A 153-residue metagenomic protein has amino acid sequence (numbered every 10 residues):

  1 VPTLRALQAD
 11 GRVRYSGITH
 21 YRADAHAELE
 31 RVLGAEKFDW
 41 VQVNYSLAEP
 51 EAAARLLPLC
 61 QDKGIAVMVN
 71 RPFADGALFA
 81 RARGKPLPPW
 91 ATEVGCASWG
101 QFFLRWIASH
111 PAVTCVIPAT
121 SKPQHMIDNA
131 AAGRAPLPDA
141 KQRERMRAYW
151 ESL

Functional and structural regions predicted by a protein language model:
V1-L153: Beta/alpha (TIM)-barrel catalytic core signal, keyed to glycine-rich beta->alpha loops juxtaposed to Asp/Glu that bind
